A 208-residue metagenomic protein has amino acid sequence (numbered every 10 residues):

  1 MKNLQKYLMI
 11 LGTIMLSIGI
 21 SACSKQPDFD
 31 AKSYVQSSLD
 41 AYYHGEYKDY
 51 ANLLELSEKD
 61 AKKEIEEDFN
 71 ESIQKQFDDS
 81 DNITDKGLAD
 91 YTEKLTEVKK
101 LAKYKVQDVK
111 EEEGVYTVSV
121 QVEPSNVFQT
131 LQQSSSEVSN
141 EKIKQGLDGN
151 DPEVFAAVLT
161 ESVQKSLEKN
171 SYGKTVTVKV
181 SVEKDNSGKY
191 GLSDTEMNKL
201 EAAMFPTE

Functional and structural regions predicted by a protein language model:
M1-M9: Bacterial N-terminal signal peptides that target proteins for export
I18-A22: C-terminal motif of bacterial Sec signal peptides marking the signal peptidase cleavage site
S24-E97, K105: Core segments of small alpha/beta cavity-forming domains
F69, F128-G173: Mixed-charge, low-complexity intrinsically disordered segments
K100-E111: Short amphipathic beta-strand and strand-loop transition segments with alternating hydrophobic
G114-P124: A short hydrophobic beta-strand element
V122-F128, K184: Beta-strand elements of well-folded, non-transmembrane domains
N140-V154, N170-E208: Short beta-strand edge/turn micro-motifs at domain boundaries
